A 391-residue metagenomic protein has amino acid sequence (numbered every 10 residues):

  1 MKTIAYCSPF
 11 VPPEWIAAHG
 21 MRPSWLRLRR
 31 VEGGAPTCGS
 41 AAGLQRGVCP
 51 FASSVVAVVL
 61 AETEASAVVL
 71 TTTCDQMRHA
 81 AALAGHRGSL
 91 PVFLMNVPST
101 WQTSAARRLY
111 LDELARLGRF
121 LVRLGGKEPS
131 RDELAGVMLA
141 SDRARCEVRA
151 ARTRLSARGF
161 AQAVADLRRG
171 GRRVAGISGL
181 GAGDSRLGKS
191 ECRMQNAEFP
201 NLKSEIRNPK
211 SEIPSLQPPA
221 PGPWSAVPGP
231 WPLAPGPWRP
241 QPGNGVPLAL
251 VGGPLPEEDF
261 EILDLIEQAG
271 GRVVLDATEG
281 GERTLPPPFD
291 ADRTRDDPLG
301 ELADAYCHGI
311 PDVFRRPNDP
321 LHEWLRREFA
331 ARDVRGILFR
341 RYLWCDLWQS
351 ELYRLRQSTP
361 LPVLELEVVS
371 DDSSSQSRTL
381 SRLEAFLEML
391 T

Functional and structural regions predicted by a protein language model:
K2, A115-G188, I213, P218 (+2 more regions): A charged, amphipathic alpha-helical module
Y6, G34-A41, Q45-S53: Metallocofactor- and cofactor-centric catalytic cores in central/energy metabolism, strongly enriched
C7-R30, G34-T37, G253-P317, L321-R326: Redox- and metal-dependent alpha/beta enzyme cores, enriched for Fe-S-associated oxidoreductases and cofactor-handling
P50-R123: Acidic/His-rich segments in extracytoplasmic proteins that coordinate ligands and/or metal ions
S54, V58-V59, R316-D333, S350-E351: A short, acidic, amphipathic alpha-helical segment used as a generic capping/interface helix at domain edges
E64-A65, F329, D333-L338: Proline-aspartate-enriched helix->loop->beta-strand connector
S350-T391: Peripheral docking tails and interdomain loops at the edges of cofactor- or intermediate-handling domains
